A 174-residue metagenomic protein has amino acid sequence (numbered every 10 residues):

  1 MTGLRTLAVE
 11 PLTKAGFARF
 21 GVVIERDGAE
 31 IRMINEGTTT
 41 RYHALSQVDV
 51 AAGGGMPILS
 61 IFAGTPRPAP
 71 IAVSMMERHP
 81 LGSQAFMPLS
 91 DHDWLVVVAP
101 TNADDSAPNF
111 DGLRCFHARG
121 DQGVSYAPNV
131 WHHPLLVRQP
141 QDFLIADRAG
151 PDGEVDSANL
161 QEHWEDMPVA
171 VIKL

Functional and structural regions predicted by a protein language model:
M1-D111, C115, D147-L174: Non-catalytic, conserved peripheral segments adjacent to functional cores
Q84-M87, G123-V124, L135: His/acidic/aromatic-lined binding-pocket segments of jelly-roll/cupin-type domains and related regulatory beta-sandwich
H117-W131: Conserved metal-binding segment of the jelly-roll/cupin
G120, L135, Q139, W164: Solvent-exposed, flexible loop/coil residues
N129-L144: Ligand-binding loop in jelly-roll beta-barrel domains
